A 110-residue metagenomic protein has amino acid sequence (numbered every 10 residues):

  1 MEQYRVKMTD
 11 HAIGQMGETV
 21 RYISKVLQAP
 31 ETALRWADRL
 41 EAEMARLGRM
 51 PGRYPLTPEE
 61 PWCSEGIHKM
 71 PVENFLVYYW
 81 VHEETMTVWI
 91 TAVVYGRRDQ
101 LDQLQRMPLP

Functional and structural regions predicted by a protein language model:
M1-G66, L101, L109-P110: Basic, Lys/Arg-enriched alpha-helical interface segments
L27, V72-L76, W80-P110: Enriched for short, Lys/Arg-rich terminal
